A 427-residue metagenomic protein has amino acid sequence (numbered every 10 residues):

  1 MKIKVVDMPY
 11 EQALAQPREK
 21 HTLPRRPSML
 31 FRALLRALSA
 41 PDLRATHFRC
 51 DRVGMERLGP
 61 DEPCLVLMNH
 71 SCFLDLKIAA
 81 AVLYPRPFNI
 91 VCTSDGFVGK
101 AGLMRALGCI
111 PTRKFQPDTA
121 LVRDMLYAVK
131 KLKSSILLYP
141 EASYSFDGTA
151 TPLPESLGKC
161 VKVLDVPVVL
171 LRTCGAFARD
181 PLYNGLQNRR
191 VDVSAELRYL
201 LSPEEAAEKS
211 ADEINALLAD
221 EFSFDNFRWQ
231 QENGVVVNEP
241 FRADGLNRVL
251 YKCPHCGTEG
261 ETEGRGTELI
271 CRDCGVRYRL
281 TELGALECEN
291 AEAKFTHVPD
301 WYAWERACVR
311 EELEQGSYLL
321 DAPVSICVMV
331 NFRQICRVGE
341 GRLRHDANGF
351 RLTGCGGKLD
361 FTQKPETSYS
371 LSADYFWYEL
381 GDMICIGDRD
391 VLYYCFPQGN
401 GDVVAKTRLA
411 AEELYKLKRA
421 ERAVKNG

Functional and structural regions predicted by a protein language model:
Q16-S39: Helix-enriched interaction subdomains in cytosolic or periplasmic regions, typified by TIR/SEFIR signaling/NADase cores
P27-F31, L43-A216, E232-N233, P240 (+8 more regions): Soluble catalytic domains of membrane acyltransferases
V191-E259, R389-D402, T407: A broadly conserved sequence feature marking short terminus-proximal activation segments in nucleic acid-centric
N238-E292: Cys/His-rich short segments
R265, D346-N348, L380: Structural motif
R277, Q334-C336, G357-F361, D388-D402: Short, surface-exposed beta-strand/loop "edge" segments at domain boundaries and coil↔beta transitions
R277-K358: Long, charge-rich boundary regions
T367-G427: Acidic, Ser/Thr- and proline-rich intrinsically disordered linker/docking segments of eukaryotic scaffolds
